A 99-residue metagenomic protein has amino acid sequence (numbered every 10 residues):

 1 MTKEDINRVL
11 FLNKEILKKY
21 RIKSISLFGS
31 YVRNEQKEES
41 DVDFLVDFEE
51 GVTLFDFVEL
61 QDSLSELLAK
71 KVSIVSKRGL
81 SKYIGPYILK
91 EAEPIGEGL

Functional and structural regions predicted by a protein language model:
M1-S24, V32-E38, E49-L99: Catalytic core of pol beta-like nucleotidyltransferases
L27: Conserved histidines in hydrophobic membrane contexts and catalytic metal-binding motifs
S40-V42: Change "...and in nucleic-acid phosphodiester-cleaving endonucleases..." to "...and in nucleic-acid processing enzymes
L45-D47: Short hydrophobic/aromatic beta-strand micro-patches that form the beta-sheet surface supporting nucleotide- or nucleic
